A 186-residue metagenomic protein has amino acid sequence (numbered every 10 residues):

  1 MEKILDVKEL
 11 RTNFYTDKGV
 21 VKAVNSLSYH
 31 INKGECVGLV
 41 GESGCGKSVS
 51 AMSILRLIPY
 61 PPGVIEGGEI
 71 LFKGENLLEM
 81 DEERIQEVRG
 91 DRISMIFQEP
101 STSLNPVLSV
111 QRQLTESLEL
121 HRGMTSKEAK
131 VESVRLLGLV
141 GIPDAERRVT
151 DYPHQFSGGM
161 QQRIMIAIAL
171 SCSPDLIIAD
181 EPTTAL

Functional and structural regions predicted by a protein language model:
M1-I4, N13-S26, L57-G63, D81-R84 (+2 more regions): A short, flexible loop at the N-terminus of ABC-type nucleotide-binding domains that lies
V40-G41: The feature captures the beta-strand-to-loop junction immediately N-terminal to the Walker
I65, L77-S94, L120: ABC ATPase NBD coupling module
F72, N76, E128-R147: Conserved ABC ATPase "signature" region
L114, I166, L186: Hydrophobic anchor residue at the start of the ABC signature
S171-D175: A short, proline-enriched helix->beta-strand linker immediately N-terminal to the Walker B motif in ABC-type P-loop
I177-D180: Catalytic Walker B motif of ABC-type/P-loop ATPase nucleotide-binding domains
